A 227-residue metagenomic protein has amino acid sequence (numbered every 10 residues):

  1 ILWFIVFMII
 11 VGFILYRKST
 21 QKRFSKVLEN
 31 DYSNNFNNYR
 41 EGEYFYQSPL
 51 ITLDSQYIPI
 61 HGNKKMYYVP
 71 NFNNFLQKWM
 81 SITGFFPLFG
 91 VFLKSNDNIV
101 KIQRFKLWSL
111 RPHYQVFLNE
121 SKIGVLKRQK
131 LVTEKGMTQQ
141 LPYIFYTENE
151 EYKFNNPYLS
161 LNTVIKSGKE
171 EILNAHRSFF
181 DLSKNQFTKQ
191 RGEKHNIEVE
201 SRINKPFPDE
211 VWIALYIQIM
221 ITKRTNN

Functional and structural regions predicted by a protein language model:
I1-F89, K135-N227: Low-complexity or membrane-interfacial segments used for flexible interactions
H61-M66, K94-I99, E120-I123, K169-E171: Residue-level signal for glycine
S95-K153: Non-cytosolic head/periplasmic domains of membrane-anchored proteins
